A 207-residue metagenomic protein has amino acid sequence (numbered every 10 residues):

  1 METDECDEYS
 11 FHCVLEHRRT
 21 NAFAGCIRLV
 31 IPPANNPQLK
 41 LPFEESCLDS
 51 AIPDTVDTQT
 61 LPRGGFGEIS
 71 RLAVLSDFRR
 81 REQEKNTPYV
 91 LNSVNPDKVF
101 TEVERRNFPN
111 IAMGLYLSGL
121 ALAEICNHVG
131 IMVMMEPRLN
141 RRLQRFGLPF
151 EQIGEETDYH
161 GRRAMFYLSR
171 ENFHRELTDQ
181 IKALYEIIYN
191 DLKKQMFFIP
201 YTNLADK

Functional and structural regions predicted by a protein language model:
M1-D4, G154-E156: Short, solvent-exposed loop/turn elements at beta->coil junctions and helix N-caps that rim active or binding pockets
E5-V14, P37: A short helix-loop-beta-strand connector motif used in the catalytic cores of GNAT acetyltransferases and, in some
E8-S10, F23, I125-H128: Short, well-ordered loop/turn elements at secondary-structure boundaries
Y9-F11, G25, G65, R162: Residues that flank catalytic or metal-binding motifs in active/ligand-binding sites
V14, N21-I31: Conserved beta-strand in the GNAT
E16, V30, S169-E171: Solvent-exposed residues in well-ordered beta-strands and their adjoining turns, especially edge/terminal strands
A34-R163, Y167: Acyl-donor binding region in acyl/amide transferases
G147-A205: Accessory, usually C-terminal, subdomains that scaffold auxiliary metal cofactors
